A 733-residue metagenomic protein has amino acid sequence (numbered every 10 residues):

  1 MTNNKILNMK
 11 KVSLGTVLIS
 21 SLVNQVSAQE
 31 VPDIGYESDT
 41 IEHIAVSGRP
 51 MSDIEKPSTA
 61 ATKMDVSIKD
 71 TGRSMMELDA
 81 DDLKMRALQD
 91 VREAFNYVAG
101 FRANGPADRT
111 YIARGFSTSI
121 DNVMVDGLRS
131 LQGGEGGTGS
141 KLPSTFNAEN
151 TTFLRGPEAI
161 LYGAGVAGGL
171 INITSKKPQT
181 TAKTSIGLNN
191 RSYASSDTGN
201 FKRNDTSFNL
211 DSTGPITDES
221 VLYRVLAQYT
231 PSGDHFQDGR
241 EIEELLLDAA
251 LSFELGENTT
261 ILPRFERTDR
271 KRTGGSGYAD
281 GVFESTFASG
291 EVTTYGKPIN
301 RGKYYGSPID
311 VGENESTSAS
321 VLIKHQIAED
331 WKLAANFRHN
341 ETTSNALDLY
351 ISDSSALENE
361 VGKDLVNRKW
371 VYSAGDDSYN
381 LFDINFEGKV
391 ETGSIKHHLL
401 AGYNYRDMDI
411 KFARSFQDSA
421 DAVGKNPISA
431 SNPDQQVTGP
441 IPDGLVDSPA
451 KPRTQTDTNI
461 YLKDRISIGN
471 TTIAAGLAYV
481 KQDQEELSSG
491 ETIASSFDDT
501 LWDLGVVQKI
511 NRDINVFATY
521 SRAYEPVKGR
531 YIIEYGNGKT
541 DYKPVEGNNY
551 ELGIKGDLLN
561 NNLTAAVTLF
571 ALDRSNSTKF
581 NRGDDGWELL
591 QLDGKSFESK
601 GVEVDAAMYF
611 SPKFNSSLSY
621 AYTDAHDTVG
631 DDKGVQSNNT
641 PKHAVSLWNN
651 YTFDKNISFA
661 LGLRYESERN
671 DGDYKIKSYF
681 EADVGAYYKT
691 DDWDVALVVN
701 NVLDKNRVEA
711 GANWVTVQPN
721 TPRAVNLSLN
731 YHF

Functional and structural regions predicted by a protein language model:
S21, S38-T181, S195-N200, L552: Acidic, small-polar-rich N-terminal luminal/periplasmic segments of exported/outer-membrane proteins
Q29, G375, E387, H398-L399 (+3 more regions): Conserved C-terminal beta-signal and adjacent last beta-strands/turns of outer-membrane beta-barrel proteins
Q132, T138, F146-E149, I160-L247 (+4 more regions): Outer-membrane beta-barrel translocator/receptor signature
T230-D234, I242-E243, L247-E254, N258-Q326 (+5 more regions): Acidic/polar loop-and-plug regions of large Gram-negative outer-membrane beta-barrel proteins
S252-G256, D377, S394-M408, P449-R574 (+4 more regions): Structural signature of Gram-negative outer-membrane beta-barrels, strongest in the C-terminal barrel of TonB-dependent
K271-S285, D407-K411, D483, V507-E551 (+6 more regions): Surface-exposed extracellular loop regions of Gram-negative outer-membrane beta-barrel proteins, predominantly
K324-R338, T342-D348, P544-D627, V695: Membrane-embedded beta-barrel scaffold of Gram-negative outer-membrane proteins
N470, A566, A571-D573, L592-G672 (+3 more regions): Gram-negative outer-membrane beta-barrel transporters
